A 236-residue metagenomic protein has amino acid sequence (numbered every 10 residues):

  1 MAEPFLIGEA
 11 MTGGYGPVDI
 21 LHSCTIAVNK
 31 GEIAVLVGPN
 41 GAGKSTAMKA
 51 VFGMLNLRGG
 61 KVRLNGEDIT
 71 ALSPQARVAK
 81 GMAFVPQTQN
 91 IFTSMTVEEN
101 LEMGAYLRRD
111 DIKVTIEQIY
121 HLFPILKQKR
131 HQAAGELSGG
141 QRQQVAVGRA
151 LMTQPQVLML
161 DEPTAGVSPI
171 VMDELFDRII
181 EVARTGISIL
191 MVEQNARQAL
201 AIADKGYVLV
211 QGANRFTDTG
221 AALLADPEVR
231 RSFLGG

Functional and structural regions predicted by a protein language model:
A2-G236: Glycine-rich phosphate-binding loops of nucleotide-dependent enzymes
